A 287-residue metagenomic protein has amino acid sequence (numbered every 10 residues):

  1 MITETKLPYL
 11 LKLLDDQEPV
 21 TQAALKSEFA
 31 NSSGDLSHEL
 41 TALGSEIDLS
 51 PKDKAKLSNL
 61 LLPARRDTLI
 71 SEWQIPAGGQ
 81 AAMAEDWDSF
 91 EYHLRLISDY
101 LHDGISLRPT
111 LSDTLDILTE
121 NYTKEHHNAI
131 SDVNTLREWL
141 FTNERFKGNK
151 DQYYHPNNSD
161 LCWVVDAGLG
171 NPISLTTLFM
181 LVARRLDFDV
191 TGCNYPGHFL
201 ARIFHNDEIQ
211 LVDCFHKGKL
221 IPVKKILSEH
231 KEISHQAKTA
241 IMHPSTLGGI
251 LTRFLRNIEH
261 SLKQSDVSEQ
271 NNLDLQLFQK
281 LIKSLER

Functional and structural regions predicted by a protein language model:
M1-R287: A structural boundary/capping signal
